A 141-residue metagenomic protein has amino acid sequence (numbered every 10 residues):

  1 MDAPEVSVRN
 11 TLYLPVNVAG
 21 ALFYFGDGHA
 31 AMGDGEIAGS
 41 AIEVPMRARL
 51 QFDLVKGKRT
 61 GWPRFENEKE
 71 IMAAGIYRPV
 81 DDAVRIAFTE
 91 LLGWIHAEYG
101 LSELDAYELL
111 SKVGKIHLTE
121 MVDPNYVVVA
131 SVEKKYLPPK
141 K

Functional and structural regions predicted by a protein language model:
M1-K56, E103-L104, L109-S131, K135-P139: Glycine-rich anion/phosphate-binding loop at the beta-strand->alpha-helix junction
K58-L109: A hydrophobic, small-residue-rich beta->alpha segment in the mid-to-C-terminal subdomain of diverse proteins
P63, K140-K141: Short, charged, solvent-exposed linker or helix-capping segments at domain edges/interfaces that act as flexible hinges
